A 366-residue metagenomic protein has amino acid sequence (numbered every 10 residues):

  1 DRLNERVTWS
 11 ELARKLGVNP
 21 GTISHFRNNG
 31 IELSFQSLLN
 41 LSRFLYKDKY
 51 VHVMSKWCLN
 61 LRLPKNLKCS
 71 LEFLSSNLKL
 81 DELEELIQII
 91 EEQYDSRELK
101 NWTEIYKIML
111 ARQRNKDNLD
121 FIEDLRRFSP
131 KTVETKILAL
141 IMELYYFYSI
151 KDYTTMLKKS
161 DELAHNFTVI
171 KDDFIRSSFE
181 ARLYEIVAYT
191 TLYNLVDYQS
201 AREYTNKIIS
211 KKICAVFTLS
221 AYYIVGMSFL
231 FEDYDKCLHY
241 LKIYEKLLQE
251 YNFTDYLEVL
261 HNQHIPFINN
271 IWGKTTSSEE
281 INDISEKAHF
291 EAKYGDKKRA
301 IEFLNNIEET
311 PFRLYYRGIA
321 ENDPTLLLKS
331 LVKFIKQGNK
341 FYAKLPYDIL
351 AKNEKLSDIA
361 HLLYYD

Functional and structural regions predicted by a protein language model:
D1, N29-F35, L59-C69, D95-E104 (+7 more regions): Generic helix N-cap/helix-start motif at coil->alpha-helix transitions
D1-E143, F147, R299-A300, T325-D366: Flexible inter-repeat linkers and adjacent short helices within tandem amphipathic alpha-helical repeat scaffolds
K56, I89-E98, L125-K136, N166-S177 (+2 more regions): Flexible helix-coil transition and linker loops at the boundaries of alpha-helical arrays
N66-S76, K100-N115, L138-Y153, F179-N194 (+4 more regions): Tandem amphipathic alpha-helical repeat scaffolds
L74-Q88, M109-L125, Y148-T168, T191-K207 (+4 more regions): Helix-turn-helix repeat elements of alpha-solenoid scaffolds
L195, R202-L304, P311-F312, L350: Alpha-helical scaffold segments of alpha-solenoid architecture
I307-I335: Ankyrin-repeat and related helical/solenoid repeat scaffolds used for protein-protein interactions
